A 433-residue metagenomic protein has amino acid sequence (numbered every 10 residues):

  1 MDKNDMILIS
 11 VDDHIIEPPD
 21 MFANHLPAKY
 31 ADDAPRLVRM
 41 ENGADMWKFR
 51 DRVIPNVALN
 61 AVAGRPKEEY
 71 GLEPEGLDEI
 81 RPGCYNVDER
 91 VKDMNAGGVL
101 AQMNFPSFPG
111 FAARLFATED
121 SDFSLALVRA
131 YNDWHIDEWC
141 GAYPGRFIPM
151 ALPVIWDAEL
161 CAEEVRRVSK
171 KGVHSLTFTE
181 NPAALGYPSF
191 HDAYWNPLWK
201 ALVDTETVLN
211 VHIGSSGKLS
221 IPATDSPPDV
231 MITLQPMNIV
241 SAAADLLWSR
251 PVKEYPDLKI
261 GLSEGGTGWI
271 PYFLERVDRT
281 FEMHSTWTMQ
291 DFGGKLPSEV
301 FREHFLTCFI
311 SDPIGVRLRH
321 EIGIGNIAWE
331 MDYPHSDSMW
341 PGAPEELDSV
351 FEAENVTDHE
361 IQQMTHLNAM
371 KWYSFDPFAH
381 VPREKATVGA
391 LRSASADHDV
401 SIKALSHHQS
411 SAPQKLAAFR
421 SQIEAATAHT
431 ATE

Functional and structural regions predicted by a protein language model:
M1-I9, P18-E73, D78-A96, L100-A101 (+9 more regions): Mid-to-C-terminal alpha-helical segments outside catalytic/metal-binding sites
L8, P74-P82, N95-A117, R146-V154 (+1 more regions): Divalent metal-dependent hydrolysis catalytic cores, especially in the metallo-beta-lactamase
D13-H14, Y333: Active-site metal-binding loops of divalent metal-dependent hydrolases
H14-I15, Y30, A223, Y255: Short acidic-glycine motifs
A96-G98, P109-D133, D137, A158-K170 (+1 more regions): Active-site loop-helix segments enriched in His/Asp/Glu that coordinate and activate a nucleophilic water at divalent
F105-P109, I213-K218, Y333-S336: Short glycine-enriched loops at secondary-structure junctions
F116-D120, A223-L234, P344-D348: Short glycine/proline- and charge-enriched loop/turn segments that cap or connect secondary-structure elements
A126, C140, G145-I148, P153-E159 (+5 more regions): Catalytic pocket-lining loop regions of alpha/beta-barrel enzymes, especially the amidohydrolase/enolase/GH5 lineages
